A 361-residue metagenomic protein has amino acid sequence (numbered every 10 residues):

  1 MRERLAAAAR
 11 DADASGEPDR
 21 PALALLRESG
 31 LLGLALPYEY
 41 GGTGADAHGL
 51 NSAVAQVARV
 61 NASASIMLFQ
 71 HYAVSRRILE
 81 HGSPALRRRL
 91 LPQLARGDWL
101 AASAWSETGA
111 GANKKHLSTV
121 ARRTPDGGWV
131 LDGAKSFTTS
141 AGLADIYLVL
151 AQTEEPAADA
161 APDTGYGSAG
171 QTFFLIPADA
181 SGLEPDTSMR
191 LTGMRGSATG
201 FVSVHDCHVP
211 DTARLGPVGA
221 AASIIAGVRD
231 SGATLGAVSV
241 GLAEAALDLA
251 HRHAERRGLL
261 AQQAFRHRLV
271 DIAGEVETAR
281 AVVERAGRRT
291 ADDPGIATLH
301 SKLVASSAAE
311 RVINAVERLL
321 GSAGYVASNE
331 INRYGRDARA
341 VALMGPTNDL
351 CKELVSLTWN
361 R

Functional and structural regions predicted by a protein language model:
A6-A14, H251, E255, L259 (+2 more regions): C-terminal helix-coil-helix/basic helical segment that borders enzyme active sites and/or dimer interfaces and provides
L32-R88, P92, R96-G97: Internal helix-loop-helix
A73-A141, L150-E155: A generic, well-ordered mixed alpha/beta core segment in the N-terminal half of proteins
A134-P185: A short core secondary-structure module
S136-A141, S231-L235, V341-M344: Glycine-rich phosphate/pyrophosphate-binding beta-alpha loops
T187-E277: Glycine-rich beta->alpha junctions and the first turn(s) of the following alpha-helix
G236, A243, A250, I272 (+5 more regions): Amphipathic alpha-helices that form helix-helix packing interfaces
L320-R361: Glycine-rich phosphate/cofactor-binding loops in nucleotide/flavin-utilizing enzymes
